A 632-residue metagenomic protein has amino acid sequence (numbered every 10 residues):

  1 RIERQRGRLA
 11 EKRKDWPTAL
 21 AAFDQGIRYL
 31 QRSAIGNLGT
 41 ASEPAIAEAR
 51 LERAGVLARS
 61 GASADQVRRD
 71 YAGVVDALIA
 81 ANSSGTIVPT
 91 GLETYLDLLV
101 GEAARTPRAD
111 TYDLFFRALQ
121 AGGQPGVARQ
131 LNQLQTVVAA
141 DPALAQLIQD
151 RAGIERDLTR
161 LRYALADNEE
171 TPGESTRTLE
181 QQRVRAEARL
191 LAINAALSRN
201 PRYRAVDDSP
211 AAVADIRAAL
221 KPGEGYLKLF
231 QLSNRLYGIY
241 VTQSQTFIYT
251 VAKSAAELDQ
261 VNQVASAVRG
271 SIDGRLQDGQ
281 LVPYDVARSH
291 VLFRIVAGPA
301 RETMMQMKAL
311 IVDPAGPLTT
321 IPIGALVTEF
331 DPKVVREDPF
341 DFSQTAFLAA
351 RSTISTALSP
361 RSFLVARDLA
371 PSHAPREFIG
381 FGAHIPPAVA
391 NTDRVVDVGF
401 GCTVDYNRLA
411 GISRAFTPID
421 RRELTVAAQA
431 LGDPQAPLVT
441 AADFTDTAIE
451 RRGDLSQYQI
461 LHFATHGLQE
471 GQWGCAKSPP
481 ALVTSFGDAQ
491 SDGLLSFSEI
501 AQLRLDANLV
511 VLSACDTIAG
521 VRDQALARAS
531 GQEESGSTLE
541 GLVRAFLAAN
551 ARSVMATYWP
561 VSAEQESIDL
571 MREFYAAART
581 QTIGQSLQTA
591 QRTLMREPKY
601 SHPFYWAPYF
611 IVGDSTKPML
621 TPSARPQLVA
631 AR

Functional and structural regions predicted by a protein language model:
R1-G279, H290, R294, M304-E337 (+7 more regions): Alpha-helical solenoid repeat scaffolds used for protein-protein interaction
Y95, R202-R632: Catalytic cores of enzymes
